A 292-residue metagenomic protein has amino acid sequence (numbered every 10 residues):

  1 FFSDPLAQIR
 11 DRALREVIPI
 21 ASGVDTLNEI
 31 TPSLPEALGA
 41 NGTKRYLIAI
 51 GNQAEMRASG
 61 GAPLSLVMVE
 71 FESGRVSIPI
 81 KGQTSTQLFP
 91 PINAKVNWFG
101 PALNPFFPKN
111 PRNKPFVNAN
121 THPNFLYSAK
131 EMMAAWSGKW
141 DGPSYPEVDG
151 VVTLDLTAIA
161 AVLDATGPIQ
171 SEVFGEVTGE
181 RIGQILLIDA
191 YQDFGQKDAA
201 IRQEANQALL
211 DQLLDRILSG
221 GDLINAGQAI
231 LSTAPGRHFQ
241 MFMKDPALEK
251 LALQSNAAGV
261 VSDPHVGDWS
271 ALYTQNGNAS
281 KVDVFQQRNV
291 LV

Functional and structural regions predicted by a protein language model:
F1-V292: Non-catalytic, solvent-exposed segments at the cell envelope interface
